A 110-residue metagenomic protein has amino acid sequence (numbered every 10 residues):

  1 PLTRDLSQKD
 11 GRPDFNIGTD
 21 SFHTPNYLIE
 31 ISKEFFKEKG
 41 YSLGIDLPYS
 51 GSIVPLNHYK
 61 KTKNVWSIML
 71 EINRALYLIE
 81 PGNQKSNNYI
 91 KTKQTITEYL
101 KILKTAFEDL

Functional and structural regions predicted by a protein language model:
P1-L78: Catalytic cores of processing enzymes, dominated by hydrolases/peptidases, characterized by acidic/His-rich
E80-L110: His/Asp/Glu-rich mid-to-C-terminal helical/loop segments that flank catalytic regions of hydrolases
